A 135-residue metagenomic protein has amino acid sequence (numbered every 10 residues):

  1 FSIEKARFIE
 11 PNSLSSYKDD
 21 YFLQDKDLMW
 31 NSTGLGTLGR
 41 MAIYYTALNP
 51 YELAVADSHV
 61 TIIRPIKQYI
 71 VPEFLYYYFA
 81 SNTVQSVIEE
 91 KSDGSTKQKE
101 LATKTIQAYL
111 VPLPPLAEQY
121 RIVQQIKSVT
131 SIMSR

Functional and structural regions predicted by a protein language model:
F1-W30, Y45: Sequence-specific dsDNA recognition surfaces
D25, R40, A108-L110: Extracellular/lumenal ectodomain signal focusing on beta-strand-rich modules and carbohydrate-recognition contexts
G34-L38: Short, charged beta-turn/beta-strand-edge "cap" motif at the junction between a beta-strand and an adjacent loop
M41-D57: Short, compositionally biased
E52-T61, I88, D93-P114: A short glycine-rich beta-alpha junction/loop motif
I66-Q68, P72-V84: Glycine- and charge-enriched low-complexity intrinsically disordered segments
S86-V87, K104-R135: Amphipathic alpha-helical coiled-coil/heptad-repeat segments
